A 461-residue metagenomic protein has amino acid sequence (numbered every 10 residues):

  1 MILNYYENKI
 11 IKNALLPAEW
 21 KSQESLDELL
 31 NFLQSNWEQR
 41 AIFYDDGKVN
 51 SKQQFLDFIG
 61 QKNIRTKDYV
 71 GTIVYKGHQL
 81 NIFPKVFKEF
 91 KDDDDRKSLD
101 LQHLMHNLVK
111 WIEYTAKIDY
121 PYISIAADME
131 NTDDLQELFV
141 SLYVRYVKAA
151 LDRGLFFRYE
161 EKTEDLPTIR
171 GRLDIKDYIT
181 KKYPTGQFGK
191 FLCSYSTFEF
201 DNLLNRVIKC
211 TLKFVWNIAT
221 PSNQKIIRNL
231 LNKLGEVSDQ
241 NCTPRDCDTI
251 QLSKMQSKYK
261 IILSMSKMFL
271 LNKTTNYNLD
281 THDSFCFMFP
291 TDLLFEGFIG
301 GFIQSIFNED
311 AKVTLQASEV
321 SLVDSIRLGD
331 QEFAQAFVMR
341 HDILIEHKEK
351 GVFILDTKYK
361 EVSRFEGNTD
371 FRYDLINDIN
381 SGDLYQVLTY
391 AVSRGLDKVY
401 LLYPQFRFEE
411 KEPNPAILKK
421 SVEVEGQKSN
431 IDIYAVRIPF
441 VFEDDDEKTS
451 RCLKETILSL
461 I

Functional and structural regions predicted by a protein language model:
M1-Y44, D283-I461: Catalytic core segments in nucleotide and nucleic-acid processing enzymes
I2-F285: Residue(s) in the substrate-gating loop at a strand-loop-helix junction that position the organic substrate next
